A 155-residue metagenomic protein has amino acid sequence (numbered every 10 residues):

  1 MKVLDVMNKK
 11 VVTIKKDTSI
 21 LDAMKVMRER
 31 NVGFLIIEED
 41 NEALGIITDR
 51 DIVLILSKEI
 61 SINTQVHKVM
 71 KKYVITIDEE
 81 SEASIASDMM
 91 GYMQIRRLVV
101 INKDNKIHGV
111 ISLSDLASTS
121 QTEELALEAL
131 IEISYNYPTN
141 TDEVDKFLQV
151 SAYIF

Functional and structural regions predicted by a protein language model:
M1-K10, T48-G91, K103, V110-F155: Tandem CBS (Bateman) regulatory domains
T13-N31, E38, I77-Q94, V100-K103 (+1 more regions): The conserved cystathionine-beta-synthase
R28, N41, D49-R50: N-terminal amphipathic alpha-helix
G33-L35, G45: Short beta-strand segments
I36, V99, S112: Conserved beta-strand segments that form the floor/walls of ligand-binding pockets within enzyme and binding domains
R50, R96-R97: Short, cationic motifs built from Arg/Lys/His that form the positively charged side of catalytic pockets
